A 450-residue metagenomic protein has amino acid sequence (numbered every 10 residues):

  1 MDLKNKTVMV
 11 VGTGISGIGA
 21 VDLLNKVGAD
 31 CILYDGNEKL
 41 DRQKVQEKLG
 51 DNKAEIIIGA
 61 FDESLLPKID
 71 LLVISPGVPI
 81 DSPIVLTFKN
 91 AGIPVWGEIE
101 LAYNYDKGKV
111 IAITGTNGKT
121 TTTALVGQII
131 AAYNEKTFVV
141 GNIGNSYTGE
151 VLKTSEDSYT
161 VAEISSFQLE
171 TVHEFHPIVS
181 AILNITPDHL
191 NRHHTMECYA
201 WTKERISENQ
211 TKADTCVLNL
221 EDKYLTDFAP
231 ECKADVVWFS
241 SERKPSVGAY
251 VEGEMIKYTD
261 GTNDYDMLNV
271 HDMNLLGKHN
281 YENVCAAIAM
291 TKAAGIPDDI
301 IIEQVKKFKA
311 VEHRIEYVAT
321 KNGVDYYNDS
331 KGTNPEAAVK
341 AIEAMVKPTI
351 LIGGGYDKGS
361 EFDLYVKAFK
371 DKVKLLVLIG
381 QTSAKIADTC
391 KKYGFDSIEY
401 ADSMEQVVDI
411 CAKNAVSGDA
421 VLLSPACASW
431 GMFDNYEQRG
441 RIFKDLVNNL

Functional and structural regions predicted by a protein language model:
M1-G97, L101: N-terminal leader/targeting and accessory segments in enzymes
D2-T7, G17-V27, K136, M267-V373: Nucleotide phosphate-binding/pyrophosphate-handling subdomain across enzymes that bind or process nucleotide phosphates
T7, L23-K26, E63-P67, P76-L220 (+3 more regions): Phosphate-binding loop of NTP-binding sites
G14, N37, I143, E221-D222 (+2 more regions): Residues in the short beta-alpha loop(s) of Rossmann-like NAD(P)-binding domains
L24, L72, I113, N142 (+11 more regions): Residue-level signal for inorganic ion chemistry
D30-N37, C216-L220, I352-G353, K372-Q381: Short internal beta-strands
D35, G59-A60, W96-E100, K233-V251 (+3 more regions): Beta-strand->loop->alpha-helix junctions that form or flank phosphate-binding loops in nucleotide-handling enzymes
K44-E47, D51-K53, D363-D419: C-terminal helical cap/extension that packs against the catalytic core of soluble nucleotide-cofactor enzymes
